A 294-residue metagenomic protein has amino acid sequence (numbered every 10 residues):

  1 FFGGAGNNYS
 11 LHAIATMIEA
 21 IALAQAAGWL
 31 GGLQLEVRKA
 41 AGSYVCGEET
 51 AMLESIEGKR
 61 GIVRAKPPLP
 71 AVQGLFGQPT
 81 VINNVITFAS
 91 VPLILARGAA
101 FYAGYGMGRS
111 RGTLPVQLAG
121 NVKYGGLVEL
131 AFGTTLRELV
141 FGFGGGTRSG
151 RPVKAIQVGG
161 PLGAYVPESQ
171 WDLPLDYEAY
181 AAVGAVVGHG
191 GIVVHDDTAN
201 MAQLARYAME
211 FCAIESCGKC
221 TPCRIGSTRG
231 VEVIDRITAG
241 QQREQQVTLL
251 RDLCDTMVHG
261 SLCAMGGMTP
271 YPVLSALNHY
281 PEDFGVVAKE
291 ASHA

Functional and structural regions predicted by a protein language model:
F1-E19, Q25, Q34: Claisen-condensing/thiolase-fold acyl-transfer catalytic domains that form or cleave C-C bonds in fatty acid
F2-A13, G42-G58, A213-I225, H259-V273: Conserved phosphate/anionic-ligand binding catalytic regions in large, soluble enzymes, centered on
G3-N7, K39-C46, G77-N84, G125-L130 (+5 more regions): Hydrophobic alpha-helical scaffolding
T16, G32-R38, P152-G159, T248-L249 (+1 more regions): Beta-strand segments within the central parallel beta-sheet cores of soluble alpha/beta enzyme folds
A20-F132: Hydrophobic alpha-helical positions that pack around
A20-L33, W171-A294: Ferredoxin-type iron-sulfur electron-transfer modules in oxidoreductases and energy-metabolism complexes
L35, R148-A182, N278: Terminal amphipathic helices with adjacent charged low-complexity linkers/tails
A131-R148: Short amphipathic, charge-patterned alpha-helical segments
